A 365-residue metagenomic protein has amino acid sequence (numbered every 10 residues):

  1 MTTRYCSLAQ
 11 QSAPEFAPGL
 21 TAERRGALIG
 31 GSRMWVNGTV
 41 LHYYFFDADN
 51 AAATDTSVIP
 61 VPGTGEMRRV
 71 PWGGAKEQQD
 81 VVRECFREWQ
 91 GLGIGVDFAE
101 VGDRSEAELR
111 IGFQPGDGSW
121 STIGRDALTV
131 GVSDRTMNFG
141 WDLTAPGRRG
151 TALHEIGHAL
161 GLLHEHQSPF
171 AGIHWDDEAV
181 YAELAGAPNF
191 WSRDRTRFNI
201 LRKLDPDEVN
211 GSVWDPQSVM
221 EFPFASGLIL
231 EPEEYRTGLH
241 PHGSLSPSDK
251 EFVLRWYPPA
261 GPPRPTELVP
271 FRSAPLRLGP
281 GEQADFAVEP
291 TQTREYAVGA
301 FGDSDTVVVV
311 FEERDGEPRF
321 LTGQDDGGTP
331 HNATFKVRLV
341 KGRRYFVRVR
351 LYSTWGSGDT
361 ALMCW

Functional and structural regions predicted by a protein language model:
M1-E267: Zinc-dependent metalloendopeptidases
C6, Y44-F45, A182, P223 (+7 more regions): Compositionally biased, intrinsically disordered low-complexity regions enriched in proline and serine
L28-I29, F271-R272, H331-T334: Short structured motifs
K76, A152, R272, G342-R344: Hydrophobic alpha-helical context, especially transmembrane and signal-peptide helices
P265-L278: Transition segment at domain starts
L276-W365: Acidic, Ser/Thr/Pro-rich low-complexity intrinsically disordered segments
